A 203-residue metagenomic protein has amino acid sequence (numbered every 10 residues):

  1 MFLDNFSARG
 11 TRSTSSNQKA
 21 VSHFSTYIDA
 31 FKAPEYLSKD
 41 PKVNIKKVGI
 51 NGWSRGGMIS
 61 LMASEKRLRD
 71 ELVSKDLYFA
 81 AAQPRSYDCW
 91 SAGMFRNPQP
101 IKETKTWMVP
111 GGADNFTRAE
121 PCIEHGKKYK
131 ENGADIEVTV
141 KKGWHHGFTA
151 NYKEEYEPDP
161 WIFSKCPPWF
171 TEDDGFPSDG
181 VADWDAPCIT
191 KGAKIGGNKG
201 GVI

Functional and structural regions predicted by a protein language model:
F2-L3, G52, V138: Hydrophobic residues in well-ordered beta-strands that form the structural core
F2-S25, K66-L68, E157, I162: Cap/lid segment of the alpha/beta-hydrolase catalytic domain
A8-T11, W90, H146-G147: Active-site loop signature of alpha/beta-hydrolase-fold enzymes
S13-S15, R96, T149-E154: Short aromatic-enriched loop/helix-cap "lid" or pocket-rim segments at secondary-structure transitions that line
S22-K102: Primarily recognizes the serine-hydrolase "nucleophile elbow" in alpha/beta-hydrolase and SGNH/GDSL folds
S74-K142: The feature captures the conserved acid-bearing segment of alpha/beta-hydrolase catalytic domains
D135-I203: C-terminal catalytic histidine-bearing segment of alpha/beta-hydrolase fold enzymes
